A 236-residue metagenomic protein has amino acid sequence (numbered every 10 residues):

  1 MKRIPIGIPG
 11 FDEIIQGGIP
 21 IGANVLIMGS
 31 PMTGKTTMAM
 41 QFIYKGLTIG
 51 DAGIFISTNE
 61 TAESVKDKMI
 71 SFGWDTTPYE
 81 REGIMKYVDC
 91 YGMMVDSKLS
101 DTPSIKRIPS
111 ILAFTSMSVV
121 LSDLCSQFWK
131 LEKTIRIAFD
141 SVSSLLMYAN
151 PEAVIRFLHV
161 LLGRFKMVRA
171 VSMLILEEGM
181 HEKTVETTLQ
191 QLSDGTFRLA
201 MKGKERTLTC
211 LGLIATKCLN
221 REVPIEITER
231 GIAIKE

Functional and structural regions predicted by a protein language model:
M1-G10: N-terminal pre-Walker A segment at the start of P-loop NTPase domains
I14-V88: Walker A/P-loop NTP-binding active-site region of P-loop NTPases, recognizing the glycine-rich GxxxxGKT/S
F42, G46, R156-M167: Catalytic-core regions built around general acid/base machinery
A52, I84, K133-R136, M167-I175: Loop/turn-to-beta-strand initiation segments
N59-E63, G92-D96, V142-S144, E178-E182 (+2 more regions): Conserved nucleotide-binding/hydrolysis micro-motifs of P-loop NTPases
E80, I84-T102: P-loop NTPase motor core
M94-V160: Phosphate-binding/switch loop-helix module in NTP-utilizing enzymes
G163, A170-E236: Phosphate-binding/switch region of NTP-binding enzymes
